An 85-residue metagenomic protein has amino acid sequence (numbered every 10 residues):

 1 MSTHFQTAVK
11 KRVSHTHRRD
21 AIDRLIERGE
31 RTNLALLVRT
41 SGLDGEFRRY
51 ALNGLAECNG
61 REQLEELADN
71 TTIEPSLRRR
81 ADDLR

Functional and structural regions predicted by a protein language model:
M1, L43-E46: A general marker of short, structured functional hotspots
M1-R12: N-terminal "cap/leader" segments of large eukaryotic alpha-helical scaffolds
T7, T16-R28, L36-R39, E46-G60 (+2 more regions): Structural detector for internal amphipathic alpha-helices that build alpha-solenoid repeat scaffolds
